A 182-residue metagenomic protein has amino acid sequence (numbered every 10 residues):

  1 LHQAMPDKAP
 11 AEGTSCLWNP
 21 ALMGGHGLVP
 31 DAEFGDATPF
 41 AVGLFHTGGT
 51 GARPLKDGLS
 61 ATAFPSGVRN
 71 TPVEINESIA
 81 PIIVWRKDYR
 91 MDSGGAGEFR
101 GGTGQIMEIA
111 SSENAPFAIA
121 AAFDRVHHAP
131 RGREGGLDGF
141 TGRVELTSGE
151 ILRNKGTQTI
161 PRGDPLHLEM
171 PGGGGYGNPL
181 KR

Functional and structural regions predicted by a protein language model:
L1-R182: Glycine/proline-enriched, intrinsically flexible loops and inter-domain linkers
